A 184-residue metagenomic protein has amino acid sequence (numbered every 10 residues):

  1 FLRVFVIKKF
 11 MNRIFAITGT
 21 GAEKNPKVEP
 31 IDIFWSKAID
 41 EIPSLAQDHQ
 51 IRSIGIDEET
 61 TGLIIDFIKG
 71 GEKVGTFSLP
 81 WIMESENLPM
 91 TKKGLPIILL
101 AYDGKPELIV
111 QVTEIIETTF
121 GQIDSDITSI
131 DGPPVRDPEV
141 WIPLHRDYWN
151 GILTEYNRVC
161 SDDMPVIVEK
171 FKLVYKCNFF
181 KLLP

Functional and structural regions predicted by a protein language model:
F1-I7, A16: Short, low-complexity, charge-dense intrinsically disordered segments
M11-I109, T118-P184: Mixed-charge, low-complexity intrinsically disordered regions
